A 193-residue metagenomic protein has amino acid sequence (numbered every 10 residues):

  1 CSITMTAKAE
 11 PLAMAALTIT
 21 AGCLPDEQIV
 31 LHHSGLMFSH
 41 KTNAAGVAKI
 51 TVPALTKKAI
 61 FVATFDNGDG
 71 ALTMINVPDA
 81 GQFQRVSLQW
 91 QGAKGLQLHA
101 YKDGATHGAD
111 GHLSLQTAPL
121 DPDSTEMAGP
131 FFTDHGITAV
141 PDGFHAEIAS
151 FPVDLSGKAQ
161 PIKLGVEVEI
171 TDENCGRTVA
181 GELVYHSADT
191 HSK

Functional and structural regions predicted by a protein language model:
C1-P11, T64-K193: Feature of secretome-associated and extracellular-like proteins
P11, C23-P25, A44: Short loop/turn positions at the edges of beta-strands in beta-sheet-rich folds
A13-L17: Structural beta-strand segments of beta-rich domains
I19, T42-V52: Glycine-centered loop-to-beta-strand initiation motif
A21-E27, L55: Short proline/glycine-enriched turn/loop motifs at strand-loop junctions of beta-rich domains
L31-H32, V52-A54: Low-complexity, polar/charged sequence tracts that form flexible coils or short amphipathic helices and often embed
L31-S39: Short amphipathic beta-strand segments in non-cytosolic proteins
K57-F61: Exposed beta-strand face motif in extracellular beta-rich ectodomains
